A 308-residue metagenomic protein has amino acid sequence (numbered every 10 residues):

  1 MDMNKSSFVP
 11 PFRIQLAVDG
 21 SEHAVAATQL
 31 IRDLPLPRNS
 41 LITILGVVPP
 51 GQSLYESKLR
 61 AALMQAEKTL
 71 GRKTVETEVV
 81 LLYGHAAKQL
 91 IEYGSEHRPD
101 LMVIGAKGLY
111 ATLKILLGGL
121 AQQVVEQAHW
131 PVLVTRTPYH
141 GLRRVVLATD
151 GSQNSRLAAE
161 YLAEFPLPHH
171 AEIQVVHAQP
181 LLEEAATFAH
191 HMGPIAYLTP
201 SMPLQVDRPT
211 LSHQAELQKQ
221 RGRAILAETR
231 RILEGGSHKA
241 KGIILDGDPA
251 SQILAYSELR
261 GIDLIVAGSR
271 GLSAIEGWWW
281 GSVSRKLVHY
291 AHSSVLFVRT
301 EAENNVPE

Functional and structural regions predicted by a protein language model:
M1-R13, E22, T28, A87-Y139 (+2 more regions): Gly/Ser-rich helix-loop-strand patches that form or flank binding pockets for ribonucleotide-derived cofactors
M1-V9, D33, P49-Q52, S57 (+4 more regions): Structural beta-alpha unit
D2-K58, T69-V75, R144-P209, I232-K241: Small/aliphatic-rich secondary-structure junction motif
D19, L82, G108, T137 (+2 more regions): Structured loop/turn residues at secondary-structure junctions
L30, L36-N39, I44, K58-A62 (+12 more regions): Aromatic/pi-system hotspot detector in well-structured domains
R32, M64, Q122, E160-A163 (+3 more regions): Active-site phosphate/pyrophosphate- and oxyanion-stabilizing loops and adjacent acidic/basic residues in soluble
T43-L45, E78-L82, L133, V176 (+2 more regions): General small-molecule cofactor/ligand-binding pocket signal
